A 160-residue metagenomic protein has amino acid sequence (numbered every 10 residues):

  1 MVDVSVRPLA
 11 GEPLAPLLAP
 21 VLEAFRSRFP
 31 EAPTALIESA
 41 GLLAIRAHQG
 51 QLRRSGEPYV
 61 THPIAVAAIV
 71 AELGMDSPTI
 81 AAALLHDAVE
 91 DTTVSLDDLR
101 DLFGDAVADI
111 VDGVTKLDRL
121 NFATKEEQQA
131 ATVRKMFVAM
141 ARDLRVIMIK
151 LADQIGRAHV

Functional and structural regions predicted by a protein language model:
M1-H159: Active-site helical microenvironments for divalent-metal-assisted chemistry
